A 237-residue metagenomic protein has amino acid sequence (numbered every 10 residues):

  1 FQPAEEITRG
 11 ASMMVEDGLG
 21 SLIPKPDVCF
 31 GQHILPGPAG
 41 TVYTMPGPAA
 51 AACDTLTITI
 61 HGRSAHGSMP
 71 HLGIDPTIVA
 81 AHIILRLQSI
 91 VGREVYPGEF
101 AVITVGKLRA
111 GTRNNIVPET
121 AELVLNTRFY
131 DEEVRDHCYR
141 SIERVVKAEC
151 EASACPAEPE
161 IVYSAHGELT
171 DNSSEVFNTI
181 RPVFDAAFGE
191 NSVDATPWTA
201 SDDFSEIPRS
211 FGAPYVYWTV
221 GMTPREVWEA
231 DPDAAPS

Functional and structural regions predicted by a protein language model:
F1-K107, G111-P118: Histidine/acidic-residue-rich, glycine-tolerant segments that coordinate divalent metal ions
I78-S237: Metal-dependent amide/peptide-bond hydrolase catalytic core, centered on the "pita-bread" metallohydrolase fold
